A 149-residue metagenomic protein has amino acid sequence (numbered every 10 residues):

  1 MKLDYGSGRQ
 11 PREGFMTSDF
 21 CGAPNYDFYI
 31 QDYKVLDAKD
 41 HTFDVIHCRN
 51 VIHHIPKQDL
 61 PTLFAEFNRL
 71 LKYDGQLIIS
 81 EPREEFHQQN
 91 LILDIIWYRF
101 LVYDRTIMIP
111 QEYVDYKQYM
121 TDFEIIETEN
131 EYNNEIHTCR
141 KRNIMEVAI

Functional and structural regions predicted by a protein language model:
M1-V35, I78-I149: Class I (Rossmann-like) S-adenosyl-L-methionine-dependent methyltransferase catalytic domain, capturing the SAM-binding
C21-N25, T42-I46, L70-L71: Extended hydrophobic secondary-structure segments
I30, K34-I46: A short acidic, Gly/Pro-enriched loop at the edge of an enzyme's catalytic core that lines a small-molecule cofactor
V45-V51, L60: A short beta-strand submotif of the Rossmann-like class I SAM-dependent methyltransferase core that lines
V51, F67, E81-R83: Hydrophobic adenine-recognition pocket in adenosine-nucleotide-binding enzymes
H53-I55: A short His-aromatic
P61-Y73: A short glycine-rich, Lys/Arg-flanked "PGG" loop and its adjoining helix->strand segment in the class I
